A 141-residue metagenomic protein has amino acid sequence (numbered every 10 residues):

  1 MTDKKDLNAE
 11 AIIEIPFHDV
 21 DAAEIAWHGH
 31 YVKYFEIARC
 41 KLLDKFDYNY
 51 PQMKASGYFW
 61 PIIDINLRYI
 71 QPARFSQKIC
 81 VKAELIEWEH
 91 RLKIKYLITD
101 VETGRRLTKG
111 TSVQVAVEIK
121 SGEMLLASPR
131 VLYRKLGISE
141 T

Functional and structural regions predicted by a protein language model:
M1-L42: Catalytic strand-loop segment that frames the active site of acyl-thioester-processing enzymes
T2-A11, R74-F75, L85-T141: HotDog/MaoC-like acyl-thioester-processing domains
E14, N66, V113: Short aromatic/hydrophobic contact patches that present stacked aromatics for nucleic-acid/ligand binding
A22-I25, Y48, Y58, S112 (+2 more regions): Short capping/connector residues at structural and topological boundaries
L42-L92: Hydrophobic beta-strand-centered segment that forms part of the acyl-chain substrate-binding groove
